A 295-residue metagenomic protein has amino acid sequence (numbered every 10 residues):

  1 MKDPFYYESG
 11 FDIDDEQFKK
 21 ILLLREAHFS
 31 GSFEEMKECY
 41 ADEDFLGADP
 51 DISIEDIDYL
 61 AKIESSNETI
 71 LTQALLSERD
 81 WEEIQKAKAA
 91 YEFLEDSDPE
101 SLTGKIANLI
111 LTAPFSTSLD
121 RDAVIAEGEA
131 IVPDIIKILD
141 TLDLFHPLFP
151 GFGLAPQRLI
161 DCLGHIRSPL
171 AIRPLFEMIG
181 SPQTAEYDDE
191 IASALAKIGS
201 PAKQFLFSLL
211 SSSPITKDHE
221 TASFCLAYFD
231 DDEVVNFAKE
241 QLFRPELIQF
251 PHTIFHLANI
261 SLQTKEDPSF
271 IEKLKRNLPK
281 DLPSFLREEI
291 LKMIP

Functional and structural regions predicted by a protein language model:
M1-L144, K292-P295: N-terminal alpha-helical scaffold/docking segments in eukaryotic complex subunits
S9, S30-S32, S53, S65-S66 (+13 more regions): Generic serine detector
E16-L60, L226-P295: Extended alpha-helical scaffolding segments
Q17, Q73, Q85, Q157 (+5 more regions): Residue-identity detector for glutamine
K86-E95, F115-A130, L148-I166, E177 (+5 more regions): Structural detector for internal amphipathic alpha-helices that build alpha-solenoid repeat scaffolds
E95-N108, E127-F145, S168-G180, S200-S212 (+2 more regions): Amphipathic alpha-helical scaffolding segments comprising HEAT/armadillo-like alpha-solenoid repeats
L142-D143, F152, P182-T184, P214-D218 (+2 more regions): Short inter-helical turns and helix N-cap capping residues of alpha-solenoid HEAT/ARM repeat scaffolds
